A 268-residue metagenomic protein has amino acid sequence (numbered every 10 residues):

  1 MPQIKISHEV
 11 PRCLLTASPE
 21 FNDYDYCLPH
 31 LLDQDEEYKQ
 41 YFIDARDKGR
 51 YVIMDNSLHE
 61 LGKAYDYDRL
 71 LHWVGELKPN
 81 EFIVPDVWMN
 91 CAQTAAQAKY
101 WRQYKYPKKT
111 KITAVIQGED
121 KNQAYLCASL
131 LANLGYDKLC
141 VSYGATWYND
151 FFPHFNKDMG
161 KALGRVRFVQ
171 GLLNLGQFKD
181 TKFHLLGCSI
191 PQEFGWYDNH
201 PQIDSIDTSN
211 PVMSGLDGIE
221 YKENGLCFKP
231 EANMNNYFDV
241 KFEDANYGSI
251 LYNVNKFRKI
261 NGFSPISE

Functional and structural regions predicted by a protein language model:
M1-T16, L71, F168-F183, I190-E268: Alpha/beta catalytic cores of nucleotide-metabolism and tRNA/nucleoside-modifying enzymes
M1-Y106, E268: Non-catalytic, usually N-terminal nucleic-acid engagement modules in DNA/RNA processing proteins
E9, L58, E81-F82, Y136-Y143 (+3 more regions): Generic hydrophobic/packing signal
D23-D25, G49, K78-N80, K108-K109 (+3 more regions): Glycine-enriched alpha-helix->loop->beta-strand junction motifs that scaffold or abut catalytic
Q34-I43, G62-E76, N90-Y104, N122-S129 (+2 more regions): Well-ordered, non-membrane alpha-helical segments in soluble/globular domains
D55, A114, Y197: Conserved, mostly hydrophobic/aromatic
W88, K111, Q117-L186, I190-Q192 (+1 more regions): Glycine/Thr-rich beta-alpha phosphate-binding loop at enzyme active sites
